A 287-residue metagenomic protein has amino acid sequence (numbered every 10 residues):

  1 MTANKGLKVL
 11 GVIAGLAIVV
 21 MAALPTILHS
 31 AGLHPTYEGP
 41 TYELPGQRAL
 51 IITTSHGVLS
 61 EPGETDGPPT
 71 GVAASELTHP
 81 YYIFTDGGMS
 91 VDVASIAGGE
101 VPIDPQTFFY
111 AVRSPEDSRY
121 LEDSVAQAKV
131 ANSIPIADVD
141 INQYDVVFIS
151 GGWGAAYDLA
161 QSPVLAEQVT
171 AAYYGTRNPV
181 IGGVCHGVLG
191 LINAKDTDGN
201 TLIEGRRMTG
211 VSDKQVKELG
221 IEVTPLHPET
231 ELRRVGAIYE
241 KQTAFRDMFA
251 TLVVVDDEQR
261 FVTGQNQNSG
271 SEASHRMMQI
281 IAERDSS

Functional and structural regions predicted by a protein language model:
T2-N178, L189-S287: Extended, subdomain-level signal for the structured scaffold at the beginning of enzyme domains
I181: Conserved, well-structured core segments that form or line functional sites
C185-G187: Catalytic nucleophile serine of serine hydrolases, specifically the conserved "nucleophile elbow" pentapeptide
